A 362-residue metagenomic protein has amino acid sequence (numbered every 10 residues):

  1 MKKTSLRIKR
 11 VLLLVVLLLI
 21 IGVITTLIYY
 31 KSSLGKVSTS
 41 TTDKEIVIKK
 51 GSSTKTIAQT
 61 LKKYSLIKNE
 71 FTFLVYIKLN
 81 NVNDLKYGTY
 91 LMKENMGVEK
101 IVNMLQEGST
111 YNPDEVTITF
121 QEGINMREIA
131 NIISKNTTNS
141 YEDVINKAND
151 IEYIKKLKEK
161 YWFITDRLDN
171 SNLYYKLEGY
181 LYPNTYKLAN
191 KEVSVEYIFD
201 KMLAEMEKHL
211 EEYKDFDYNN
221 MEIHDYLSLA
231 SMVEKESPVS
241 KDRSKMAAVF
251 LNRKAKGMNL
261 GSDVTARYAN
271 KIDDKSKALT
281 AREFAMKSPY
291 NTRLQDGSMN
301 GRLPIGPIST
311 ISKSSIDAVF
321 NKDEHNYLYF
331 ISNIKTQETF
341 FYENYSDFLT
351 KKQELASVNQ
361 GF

Functional and structural regions predicted by a protein language model:
K3-T41: N-terminal type II signal-anchor transmembrane helix that functions as the membrane-insertion/stop-transfer segment
L6-R10, K49-T54, K277, S288-N291 (+1 more regions): A broad, low-specificity signal for short, low-complexity segments enriched in glycine/proline and polar/charged
L19-I24, T41-T56, F120-M126, K158 (+2 more regions): Short N-terminal secondary-structure initiator segments
Y30-M206: Signal peptide-directed extracytoplasmic domains
S134-E142, Y153-F362: Bacterial extracytoplasmic/cell-wall-associated proteins, especially those involved in peptidoglycan
